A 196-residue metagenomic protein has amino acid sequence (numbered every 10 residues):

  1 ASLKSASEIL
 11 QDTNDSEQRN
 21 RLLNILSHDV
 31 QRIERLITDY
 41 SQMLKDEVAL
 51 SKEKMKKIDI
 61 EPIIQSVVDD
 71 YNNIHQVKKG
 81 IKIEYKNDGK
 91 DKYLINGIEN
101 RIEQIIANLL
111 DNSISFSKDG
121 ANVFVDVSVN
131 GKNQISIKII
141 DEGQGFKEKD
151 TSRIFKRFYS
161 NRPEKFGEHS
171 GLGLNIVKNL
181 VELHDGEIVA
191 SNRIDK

Functional and structural regions predicted by a protein language model:
H28-I33: Short alpha-helical segment of the dimerization/phosphotransfer core of two-component systems
V48-E53, K92-G97: Conserved micro-motifs of the catalytic ATP-binding
K54-N72: A conserved beta-strand-to-alpha-helix junction within the catalytic ATP-binding
S113-I114: Short helix-loop "hinge" at the ATP-lid/N-box region of the Bergerat-fold HATPase_c
D141: Acidic ATP/Mg2+-coordinating residue in the GHKL
F146-F158: Short conserved segment of the HATPase_c
